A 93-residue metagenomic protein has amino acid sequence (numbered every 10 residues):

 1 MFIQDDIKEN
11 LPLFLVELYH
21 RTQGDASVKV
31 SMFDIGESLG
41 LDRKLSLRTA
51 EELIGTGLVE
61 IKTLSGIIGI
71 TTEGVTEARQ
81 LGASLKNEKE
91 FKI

Functional and structural regions predicted by a protein language model:
M1-L18, G24: Short alpha-helical segments that sit at the start of domains
K8-E9, G40-G55: Short amphipathic alpha-helical interaction segments
V16, R48-E51, T76: Generic structural signal for well-ordered, non-membrane alpha-helices
G24-E37: Short acidic, hydrophobic short linear motifs in intrinsically disordered regions
I54-S65: A short, conserved structural fragment
T63-Q80: Accessory beta->alpha helical hairpin/"wing" motif in late/C-terminal subdomains of nucleic-acid enzymes
V75-I93: Short, amphipathic alpha-helical interaction segments positioned at domain boundaries
